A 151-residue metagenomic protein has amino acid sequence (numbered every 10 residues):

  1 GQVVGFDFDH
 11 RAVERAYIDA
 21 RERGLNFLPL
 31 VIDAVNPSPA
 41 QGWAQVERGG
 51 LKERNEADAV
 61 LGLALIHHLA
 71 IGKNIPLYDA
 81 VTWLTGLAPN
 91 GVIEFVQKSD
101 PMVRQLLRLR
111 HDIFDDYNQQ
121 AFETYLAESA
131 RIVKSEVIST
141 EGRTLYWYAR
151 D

Functional and structural regions predicted by a protein language model:
Q2-D7: Conserved SAM-binding motif I beta-strand of class I
E14-A57: S-adenosyl-L-methionine
A40-E47, H68-L84: A short, conserved alpha-helix within the catalytic core of class I
G49, V133-D151: Core SAM-dependent methyltransferase catalytic element
V60-L61: A conserved beta-strand element that flanks and buttresses the S-adenosyl-L-methionine
A80-M102: Conserved beta-strand signature within the Rossmann-like core of class I S-adenosyl-L-methionine
D112-A130: Short alpha-helix
